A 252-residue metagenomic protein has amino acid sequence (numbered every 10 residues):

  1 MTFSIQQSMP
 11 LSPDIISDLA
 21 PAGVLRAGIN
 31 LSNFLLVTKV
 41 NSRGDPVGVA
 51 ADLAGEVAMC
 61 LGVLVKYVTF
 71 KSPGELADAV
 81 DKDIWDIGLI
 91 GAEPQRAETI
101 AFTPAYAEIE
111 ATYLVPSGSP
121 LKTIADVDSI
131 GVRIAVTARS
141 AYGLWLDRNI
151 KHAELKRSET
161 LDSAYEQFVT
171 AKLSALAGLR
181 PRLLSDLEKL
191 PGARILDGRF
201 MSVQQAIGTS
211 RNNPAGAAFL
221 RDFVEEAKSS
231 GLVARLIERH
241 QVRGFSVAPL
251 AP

Functional and structural regions predicted by a protein language model:
M1-S17, A141-S158, I195, E225-P252: Ligand-binding clefts/hinges and TM-proximal coupling segments of bilobed small-molecule sensing domains
F3-G91, R96-E98, R157, S230 (+1 more regions): Extracytoplasmic small-molecule ligand-binding "clamshell" domains of the periplasmic binding protein/Venus flytrap
V24-N30, V47, A125-Y142, E154-L155: Short loop->beta-strand "edge-of-pocket" segments that line small-molecule binding or catalytic clefts across diverse
L31, A107-G118, R180-E225, R243-P252: Periplasmic-binding protein-like
V37-S42, A54-L64, T103-P104, I130 (+2 more regions): Ligand-binding cleft/hinge of the Venus flytrap
G74, G91-T99, V169-M201: A ligand-binding cleft/hinge motif common to bilobed small-molecule-binding domains
Q95, G118-A125, K156, N212-A218: Short helix-loop capping/hinge motifs at secondary-structure junctions, enriched in acidic/polar residues
Y106, V115-R133: Flexible hinge/capping segments at coil-to-helix
